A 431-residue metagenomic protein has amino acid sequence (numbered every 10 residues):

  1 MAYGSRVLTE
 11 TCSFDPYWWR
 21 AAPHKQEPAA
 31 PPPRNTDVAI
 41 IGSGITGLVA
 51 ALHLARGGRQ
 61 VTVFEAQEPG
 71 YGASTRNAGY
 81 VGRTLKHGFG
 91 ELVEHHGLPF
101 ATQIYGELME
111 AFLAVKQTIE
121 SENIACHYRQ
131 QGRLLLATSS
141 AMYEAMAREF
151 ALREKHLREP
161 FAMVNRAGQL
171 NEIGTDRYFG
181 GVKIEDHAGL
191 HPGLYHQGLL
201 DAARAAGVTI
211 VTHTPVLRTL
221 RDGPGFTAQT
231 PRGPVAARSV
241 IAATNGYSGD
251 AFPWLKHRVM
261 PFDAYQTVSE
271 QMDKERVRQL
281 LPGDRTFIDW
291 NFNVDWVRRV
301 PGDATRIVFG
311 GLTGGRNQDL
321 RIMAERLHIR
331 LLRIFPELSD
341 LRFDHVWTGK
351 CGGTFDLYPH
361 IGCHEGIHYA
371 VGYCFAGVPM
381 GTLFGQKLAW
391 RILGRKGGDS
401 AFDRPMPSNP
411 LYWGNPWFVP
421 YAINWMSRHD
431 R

Functional and structural regions predicted by a protein language model:
M1-V38: Extreme N-terminal leader/targeting segments of oxidoreductases
T36-V63: N-terminal Rossmann-like FAD-binding beta1-loop-alpha1 element of flavoenzymes
R56-R76: Glycine-rich FAD pyrophosphate-binding loop
R76-E107: Glycine-rich active-site loop/strand segments that organize a redox cofactor
H95-A202: Rossmann-like flavin
L113, S121-R129, V216-R218, P224 (+1 more regions): Active-site substrate-recognition segment that forms the wall of the catalytic cavity or substrate channel
L152, F179-R238: Helical element adjacent to the flavin cofactor pocket in flavoenzyme catalytic cores
G315-H429: C-terminal catalytic lobe of FAD-dependent flavoproteins
